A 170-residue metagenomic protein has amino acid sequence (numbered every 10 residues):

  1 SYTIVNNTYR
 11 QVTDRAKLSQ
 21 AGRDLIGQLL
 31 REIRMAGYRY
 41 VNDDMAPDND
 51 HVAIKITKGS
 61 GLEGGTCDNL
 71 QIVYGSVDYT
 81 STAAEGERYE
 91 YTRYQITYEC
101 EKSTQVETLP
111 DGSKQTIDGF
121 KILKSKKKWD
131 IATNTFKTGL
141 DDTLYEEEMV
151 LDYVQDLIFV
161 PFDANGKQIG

Functional and structural regions predicted by a protein language model:
S1-Y40: Aliphatic-rich helix starts adjacent to a transmembrane/signal segment
V41-G170: Cell-surface, membrane-associated systems
